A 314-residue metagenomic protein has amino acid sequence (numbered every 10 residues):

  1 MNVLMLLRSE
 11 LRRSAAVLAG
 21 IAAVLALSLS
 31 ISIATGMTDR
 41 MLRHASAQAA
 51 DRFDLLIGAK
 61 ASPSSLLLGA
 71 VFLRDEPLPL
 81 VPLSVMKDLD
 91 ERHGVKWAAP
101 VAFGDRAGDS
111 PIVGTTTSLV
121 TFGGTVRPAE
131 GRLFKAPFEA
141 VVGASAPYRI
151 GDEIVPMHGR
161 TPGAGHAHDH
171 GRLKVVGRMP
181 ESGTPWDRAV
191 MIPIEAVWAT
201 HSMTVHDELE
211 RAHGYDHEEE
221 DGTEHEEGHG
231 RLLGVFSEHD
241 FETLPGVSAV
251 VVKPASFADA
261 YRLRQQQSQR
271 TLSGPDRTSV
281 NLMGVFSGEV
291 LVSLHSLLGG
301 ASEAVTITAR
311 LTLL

Functional and structural regions predicted by a protein language model:
V3-R12: A short amphipathic helical element positioned immediately N-terminal to and/or at the very start of a transmembrane
R12-R40, S293-L314: Hydrophobic alpha-helical transmembrane segments of multi-pass inner-membrane transport and secretion
S32-P111, T121, A136-P137, H239 (+1 more regions): Hydrophobic, regular-secondary-structure patches
R52, H93, A107-S110, T115 (+6 more regions): Extracytoplasmic
D54-G58, A99, P111-G114, E139-V141 (+5 more regions): Soluble periplasmic/extracytoplasmic beta-strand elements of cell-envelope proteins
D88, S110-V155: Short beta-strand boundary microenvironments
F103-G108, P128-V141, T161-P185: Beta-strand-rich non-transmembrane domains
A167-H170, R178-S302: Mechanotransmission and gating elements of multispan inner-membrane complexes involved in transport and envelope
